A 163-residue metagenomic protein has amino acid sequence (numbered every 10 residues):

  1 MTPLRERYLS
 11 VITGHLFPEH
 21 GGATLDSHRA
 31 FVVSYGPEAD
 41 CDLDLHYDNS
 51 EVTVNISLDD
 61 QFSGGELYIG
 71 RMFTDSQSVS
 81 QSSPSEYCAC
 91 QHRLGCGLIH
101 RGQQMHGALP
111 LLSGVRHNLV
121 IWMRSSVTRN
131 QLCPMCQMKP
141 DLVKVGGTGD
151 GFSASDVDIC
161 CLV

Functional and structural regions predicted by a protein language model:
M1-L94, Q103-V163: Fe(II)/2-oxoglutarate oxygenase catalytic core
